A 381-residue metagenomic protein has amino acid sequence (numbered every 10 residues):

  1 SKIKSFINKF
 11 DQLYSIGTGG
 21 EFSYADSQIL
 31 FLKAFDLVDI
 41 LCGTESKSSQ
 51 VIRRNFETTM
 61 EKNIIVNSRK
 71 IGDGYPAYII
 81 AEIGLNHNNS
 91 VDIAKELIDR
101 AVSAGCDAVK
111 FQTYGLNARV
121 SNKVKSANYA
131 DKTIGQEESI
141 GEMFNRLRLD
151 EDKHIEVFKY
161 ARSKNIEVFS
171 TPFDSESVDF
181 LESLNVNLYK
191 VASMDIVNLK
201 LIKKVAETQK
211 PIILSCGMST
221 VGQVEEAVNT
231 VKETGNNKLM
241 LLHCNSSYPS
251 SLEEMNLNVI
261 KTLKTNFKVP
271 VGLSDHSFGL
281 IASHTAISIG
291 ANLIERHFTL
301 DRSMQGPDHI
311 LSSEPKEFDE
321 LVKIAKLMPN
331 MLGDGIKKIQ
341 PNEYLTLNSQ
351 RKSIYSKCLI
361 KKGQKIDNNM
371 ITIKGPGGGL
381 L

Functional and structural regions predicted by a protein language model:
S1-T59: Conserved flavin/dinucleotide-binding core of flavoenzymes
E57-L381: Catalytic cores and adjacent flexible loops of soluble metabolic enzymes that perform enolate/carbanion chemistry on
